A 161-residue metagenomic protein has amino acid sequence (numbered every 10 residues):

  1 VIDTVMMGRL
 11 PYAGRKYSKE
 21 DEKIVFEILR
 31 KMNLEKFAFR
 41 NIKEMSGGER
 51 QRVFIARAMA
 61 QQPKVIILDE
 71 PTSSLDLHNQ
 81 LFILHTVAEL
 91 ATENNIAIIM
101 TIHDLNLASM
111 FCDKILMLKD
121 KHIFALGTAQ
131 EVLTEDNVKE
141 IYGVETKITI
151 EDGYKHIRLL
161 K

Functional and structural regions predicted by a protein language model:
M6, E20-F37, Q62: Conserved ABC ATPase "signature" region
N41-M45, E49: Conserved ABC ATPase signature
I66-E70: Catalytic Walker B motif of ABC-type/P-loop ATPase nucleotide-binding domains
L81-N94: Helical segment within the ABC ATPase nucleotide-binding domain
A108-M110: A short, surface-exposed alpha-helical micro-motif characterized by mixed small hydrophobic and charged/polar residues
K139-K161: ABC ATPase nucleotide-binding domains
